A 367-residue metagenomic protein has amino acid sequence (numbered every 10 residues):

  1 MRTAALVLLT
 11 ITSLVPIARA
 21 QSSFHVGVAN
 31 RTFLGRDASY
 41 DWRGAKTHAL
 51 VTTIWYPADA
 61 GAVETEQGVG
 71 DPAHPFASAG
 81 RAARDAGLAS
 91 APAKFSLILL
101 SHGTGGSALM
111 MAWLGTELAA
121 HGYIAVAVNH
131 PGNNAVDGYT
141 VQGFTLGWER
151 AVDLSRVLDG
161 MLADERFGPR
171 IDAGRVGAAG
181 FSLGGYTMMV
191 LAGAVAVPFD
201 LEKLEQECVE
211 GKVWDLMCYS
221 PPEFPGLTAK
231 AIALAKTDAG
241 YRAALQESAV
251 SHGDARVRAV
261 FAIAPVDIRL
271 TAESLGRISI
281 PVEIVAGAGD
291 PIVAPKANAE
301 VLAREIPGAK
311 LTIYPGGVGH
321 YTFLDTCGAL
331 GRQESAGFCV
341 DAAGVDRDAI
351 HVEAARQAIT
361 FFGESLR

Functional and structural regions predicted by a protein language model:
Q21-I98: Domain-level recognition of soluble alpha/beta enzyme cores, biased toward histidine phosphatases/phosphomutases
A86-F95, L100-D137, P291-A294: Short substrate-entry loop that stabilizes the transition state in hydrolases
G143-P169, A173, V190, L204-D238 (+1 more regions): Alpha/beta-hydrolase active-site loop
G180-G184, M188: Gly/Ala-rich beta-loop-alpha elbow adjacent to hydrolase catalytic centers
I268-R269, G289-V293, G319-Y321: Acidic catalytic loop of the alpha/beta-hydrolase fold
I278, I284-A286: Short beta-strand/loop motif that positions the catalytic acidic residue of the alpha/beta-hydrolase fold
I280, A294-R304: Short alpha-helix in the alpha/beta-hydrolase fold that links the catalytic acid
E305-F338: Catalytic histidine neighborhood in serine/cysteine hydrolases with alpha/beta-hydrolase-type architecture
